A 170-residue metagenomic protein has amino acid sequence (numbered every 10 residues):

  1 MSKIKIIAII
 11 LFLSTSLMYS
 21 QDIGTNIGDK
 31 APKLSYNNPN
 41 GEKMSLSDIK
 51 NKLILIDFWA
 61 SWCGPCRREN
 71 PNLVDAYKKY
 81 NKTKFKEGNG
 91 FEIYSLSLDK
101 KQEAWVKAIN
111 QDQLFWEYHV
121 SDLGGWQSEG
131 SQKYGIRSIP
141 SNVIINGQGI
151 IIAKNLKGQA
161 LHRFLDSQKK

Functional and structural regions predicted by a protein language model:
M1-T25, K170: Bacterial Sec-dependent N-terminal signal peptides
Y19-S47, F164-D166: N-terminal "domain-start" segment that seeds a small globular fold
N37, D99, V106-P140, G147: Short, internal strand/loop/helix patches that form the active-site neighborhood or redox-interaction surface
K50, F58-K78: Conserved redox-active cysteine motifs that mediate thiol-disulfide chemistry, especially di-cysteine Cys-X(1-2)-Cys
L53-I54, F91, P140: Alpha/beta-hydrolase fold active-site loops
D57, E92-S97: Short beta-strand segments
K79-G88: Alpha-helix termini
S138-I139, I144-K170: Thiol-/selenol-based redox modules, centered on thioredoxin-like and closely related oxidoreductase domains
